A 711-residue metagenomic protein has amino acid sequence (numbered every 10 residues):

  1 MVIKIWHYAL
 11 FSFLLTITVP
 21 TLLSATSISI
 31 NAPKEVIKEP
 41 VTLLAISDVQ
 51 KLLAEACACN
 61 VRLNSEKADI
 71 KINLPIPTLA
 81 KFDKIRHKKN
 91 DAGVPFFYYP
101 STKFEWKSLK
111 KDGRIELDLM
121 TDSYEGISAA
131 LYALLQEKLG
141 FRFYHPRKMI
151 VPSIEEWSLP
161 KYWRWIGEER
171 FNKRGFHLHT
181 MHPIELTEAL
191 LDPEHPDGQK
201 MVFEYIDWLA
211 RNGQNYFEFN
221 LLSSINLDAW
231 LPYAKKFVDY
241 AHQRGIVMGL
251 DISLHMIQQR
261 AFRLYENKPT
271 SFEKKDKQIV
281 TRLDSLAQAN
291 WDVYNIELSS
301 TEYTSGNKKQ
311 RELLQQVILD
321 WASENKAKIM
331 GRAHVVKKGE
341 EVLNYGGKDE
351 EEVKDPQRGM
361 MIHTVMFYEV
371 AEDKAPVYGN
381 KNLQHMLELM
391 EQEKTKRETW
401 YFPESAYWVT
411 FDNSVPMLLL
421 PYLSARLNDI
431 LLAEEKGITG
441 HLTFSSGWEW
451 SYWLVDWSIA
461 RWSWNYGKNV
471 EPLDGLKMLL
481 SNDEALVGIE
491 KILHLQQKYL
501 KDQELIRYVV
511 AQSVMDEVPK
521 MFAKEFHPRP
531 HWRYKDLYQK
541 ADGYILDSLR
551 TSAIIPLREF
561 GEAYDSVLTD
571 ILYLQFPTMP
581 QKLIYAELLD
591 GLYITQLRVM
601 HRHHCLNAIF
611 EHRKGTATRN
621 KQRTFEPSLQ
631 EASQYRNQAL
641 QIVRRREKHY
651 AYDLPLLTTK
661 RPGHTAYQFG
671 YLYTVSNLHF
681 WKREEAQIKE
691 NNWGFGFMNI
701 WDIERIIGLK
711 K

Functional and structural regions predicted by a protein language model:
M1-F11: Bacterial N-terminal signal peptides that target proteins for export
L10-T16, T21-D112, W157-R164: Acidic, contiguous N-terminal accessory segments
E35, P77-L79, Y124-E125, P183 (+3 more regions): Short, glycine-/Ser/Thr-/acidic-enriched flexible segments
V36-P40, T78-D83, Y124-A129, I184-L186 (+1 more regions): Short, surface-exposed beta-strand/loop "edge" segments at domain boundaries and coil↔beta transitions
L43-S47, K51, A129, E312 (+1 more regions): Short, well-ordered alpha-helical segments
D48, L52, Y99-N295, S323 (+1 more regions): Feature activates predominantly on carbohydrate-active enzymes
A56, N60-P77, V94-F97, Y144-I154 (+6 more regions): A generic structural motif
K161-W165, T281-D284, D292-K711: Substrate-binding groove of N-acetylhexosamine-processing glycoside hydrolases
